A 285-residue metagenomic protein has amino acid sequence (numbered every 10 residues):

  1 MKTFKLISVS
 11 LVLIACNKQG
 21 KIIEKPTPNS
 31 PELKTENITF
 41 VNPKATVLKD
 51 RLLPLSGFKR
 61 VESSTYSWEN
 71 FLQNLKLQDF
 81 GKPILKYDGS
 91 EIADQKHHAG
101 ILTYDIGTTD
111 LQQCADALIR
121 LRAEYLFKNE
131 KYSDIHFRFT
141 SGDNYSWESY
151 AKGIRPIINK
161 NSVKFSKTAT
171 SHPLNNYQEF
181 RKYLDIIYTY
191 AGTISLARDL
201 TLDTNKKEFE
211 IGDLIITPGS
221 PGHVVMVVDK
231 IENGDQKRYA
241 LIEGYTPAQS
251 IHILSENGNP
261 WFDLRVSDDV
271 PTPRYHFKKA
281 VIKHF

Functional and structural regions predicted by a protein language model:
K2, K18-Q19: Short alpha-helical elements
K2-V9: Sec-dependent signal peptide recognition, specifically the positively charged N-region followed immediately by
L6, T65-W68, Y177: Alpha-helix initiation and N-capping motif
I14-A15: C-terminal motif of bacterial Sec signal peptides marking the signal peptidase cleavage site
Q19-D105, Q112: Cationic-aromatic interfacial patches
Y66, G192, N205, F277-K278: Alpha-helix initiation/capping motif
I92-E210, I216-V224, D229-T246: Acidic/His-rich structured neighborhood in mature extracellular/periplasmic domains
R238-F285: Low-complexity, Gly/Ser/Thr/Pro-rich intrinsically disordered linker/tail segments
